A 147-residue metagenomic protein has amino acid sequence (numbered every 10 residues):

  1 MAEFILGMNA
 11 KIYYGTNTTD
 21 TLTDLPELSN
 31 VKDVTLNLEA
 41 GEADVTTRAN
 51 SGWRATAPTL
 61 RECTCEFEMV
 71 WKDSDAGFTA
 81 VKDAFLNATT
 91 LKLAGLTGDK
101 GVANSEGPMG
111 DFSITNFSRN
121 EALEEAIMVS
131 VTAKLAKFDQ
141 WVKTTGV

Functional and structural regions predicted by a protein language model:
A2-K72, G107-T132, D139: Solvent-exposed edge beta-strands and adjacent loop segments that serve as assembly or binding interfaces
C65, L93-L96, W141: Residue-level detection of beta-strand scaffold positions
A76-D111, T115: Short, acidic/charged, Gly/Pro-enriched secondary-structure junctions
T144-V147: Intrinsically disordered, low-complexity terminal/linker regions enriched in Pro/Ser/Gly and acidic residues
